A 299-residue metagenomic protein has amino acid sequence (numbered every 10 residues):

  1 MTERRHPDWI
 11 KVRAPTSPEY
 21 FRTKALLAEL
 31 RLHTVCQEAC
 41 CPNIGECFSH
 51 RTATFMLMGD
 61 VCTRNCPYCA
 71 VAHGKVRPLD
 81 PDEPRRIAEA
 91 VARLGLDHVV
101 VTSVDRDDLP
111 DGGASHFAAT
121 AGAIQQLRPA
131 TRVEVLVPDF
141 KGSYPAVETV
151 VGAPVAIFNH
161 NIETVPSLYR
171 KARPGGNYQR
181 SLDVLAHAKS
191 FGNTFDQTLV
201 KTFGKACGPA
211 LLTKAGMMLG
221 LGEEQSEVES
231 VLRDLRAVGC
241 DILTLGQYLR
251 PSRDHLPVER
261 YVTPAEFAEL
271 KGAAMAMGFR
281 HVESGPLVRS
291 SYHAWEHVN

Functional and structural regions predicted by a protein language model:
M1-T54, R85, E89, A119-T131 (+4 more regions): Auxiliary Fe-S-binding modules of radical SAM enzymes
V35-C47, M58-H73: Local cysteine-cluster metal-coordination motifs and their immediate loop/turn environment, predominantly Fe-S cluster
Q37, L57-M58, T102, L136 (+2 more regions): A secondary-structure boundary/capping signal
A53, R64, F158: Change "...and in nucleic-acid phosphodiester-cleaving endonucleases..." to "...and in nucleic-acid processing enzymes
V61, N65, A70, G95 (+4 more regions): Conserved functional loop/turn residues at catalytic and ligand-binding sites
N65, L109, L168, R253 (+1 more regions): Glycine/Thr-rich phosphate-binding loops of Rossmann-like dinucleotide-binding domains
A70-R86, R93-P145, V150-L185, K214 (+1 more regions): Core AdoMet radical
